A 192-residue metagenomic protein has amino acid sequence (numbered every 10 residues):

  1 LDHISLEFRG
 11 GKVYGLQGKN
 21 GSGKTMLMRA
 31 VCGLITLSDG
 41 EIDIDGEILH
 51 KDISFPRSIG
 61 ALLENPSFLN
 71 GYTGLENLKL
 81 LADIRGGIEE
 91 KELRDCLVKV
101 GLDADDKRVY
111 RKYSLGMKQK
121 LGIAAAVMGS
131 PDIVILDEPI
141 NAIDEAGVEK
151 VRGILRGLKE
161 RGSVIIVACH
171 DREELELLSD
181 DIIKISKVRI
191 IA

Functional and structural regions predicted by a protein language model:
Q17-K19: The feature captures the beta-strand-to-loop junction immediately N-terminal to the Walker
C32: Helix-to-loop junction immediately C-terminal to a conserved catalytic motif
G40-F55: Conserved ABC transporter NBD signature motif
K79, E90-D106: Conserved ABC ATPase "signature" region
V134-E138: Catalytic Walker B motif of ABC-type/P-loop ATPase nucleotide-binding domains
C169-H170: H-loop/switch region of ABC-family ATPase nucleotide-binding domains
